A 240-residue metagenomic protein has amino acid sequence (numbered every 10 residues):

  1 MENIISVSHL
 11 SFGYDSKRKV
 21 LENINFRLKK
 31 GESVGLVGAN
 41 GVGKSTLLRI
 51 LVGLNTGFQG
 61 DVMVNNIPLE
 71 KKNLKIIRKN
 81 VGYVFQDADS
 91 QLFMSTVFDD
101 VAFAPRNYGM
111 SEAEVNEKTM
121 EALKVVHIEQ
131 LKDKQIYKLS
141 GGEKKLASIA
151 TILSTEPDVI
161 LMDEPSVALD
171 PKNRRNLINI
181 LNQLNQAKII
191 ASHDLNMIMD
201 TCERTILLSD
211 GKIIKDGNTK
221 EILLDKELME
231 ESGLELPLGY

Functional and structural regions predicted by a protein language model:
V37-A39: The feature captures the beta-strand-to-loop junction immediately N-terminal to the Walker
V52: Helix-to-loop junction immediately C-terminal to a conserved catalytic motif
A113-L131: Conserved ABC ATPase "signature" region
Q135-L139, E143: Conserved ABC ATPase signature
S192-H193: H-loop/switch region of ABC-family ATPase nucleotide-binding domains
I198-D200: A short, surface-exposed alpha-helical micro-motif characterized by mixed small hydrophobic and charged/polar residues
K212-E235: Conserved beta-strand-loop-alpha-helix hinge in the C-terminal portion of ABC ATPase nucleotide-binding domains
